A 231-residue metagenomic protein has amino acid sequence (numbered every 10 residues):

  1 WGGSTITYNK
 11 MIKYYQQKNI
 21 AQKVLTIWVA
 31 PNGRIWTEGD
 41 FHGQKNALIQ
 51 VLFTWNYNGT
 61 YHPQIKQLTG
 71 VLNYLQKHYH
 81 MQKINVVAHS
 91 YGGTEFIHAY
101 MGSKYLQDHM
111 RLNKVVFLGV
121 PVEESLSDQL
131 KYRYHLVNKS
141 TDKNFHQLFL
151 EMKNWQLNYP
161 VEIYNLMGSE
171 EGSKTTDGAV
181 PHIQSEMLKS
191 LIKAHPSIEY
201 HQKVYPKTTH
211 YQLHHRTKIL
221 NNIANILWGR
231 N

Functional and structural regions predicted by a protein language model:
W1-V87, T94-N231: Lipid deacylating catalytic domains
